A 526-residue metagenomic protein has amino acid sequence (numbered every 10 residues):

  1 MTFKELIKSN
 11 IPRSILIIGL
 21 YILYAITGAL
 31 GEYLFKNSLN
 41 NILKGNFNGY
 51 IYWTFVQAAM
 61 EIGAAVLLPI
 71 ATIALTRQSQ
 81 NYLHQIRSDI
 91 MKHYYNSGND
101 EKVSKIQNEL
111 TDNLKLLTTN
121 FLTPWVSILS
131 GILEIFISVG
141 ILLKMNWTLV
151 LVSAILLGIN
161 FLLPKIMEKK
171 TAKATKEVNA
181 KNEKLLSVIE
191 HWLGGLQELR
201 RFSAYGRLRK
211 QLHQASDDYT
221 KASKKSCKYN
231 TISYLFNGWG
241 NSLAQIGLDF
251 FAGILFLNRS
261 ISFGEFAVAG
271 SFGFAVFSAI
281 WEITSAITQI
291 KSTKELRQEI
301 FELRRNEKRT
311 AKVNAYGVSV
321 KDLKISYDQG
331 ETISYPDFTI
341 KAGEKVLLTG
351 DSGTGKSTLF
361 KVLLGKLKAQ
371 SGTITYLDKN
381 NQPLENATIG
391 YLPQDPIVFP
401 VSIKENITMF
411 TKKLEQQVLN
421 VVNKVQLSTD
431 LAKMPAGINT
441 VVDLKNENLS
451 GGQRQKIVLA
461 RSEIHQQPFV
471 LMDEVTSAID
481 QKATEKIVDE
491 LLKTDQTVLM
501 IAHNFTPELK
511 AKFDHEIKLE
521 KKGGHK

Functional and structural regions predicted by a protein language model:
K8, N99, D112-F121, W125 (+4 more regions): An intracellular "coupling" helix at the cytosolic face of ABC transporter transmembrane type-1 domains
S9, R13-Y24, W53, Q57 (+2 more regions): Transmembrane helices of ABC transporter permease
I11-G31, I42-L83, L163, G264 (+1 more regions): Transmembrane-helix motif of ABC transporter permease domains
G28-K36, A58-V103, T119-L122, V126 (+5 more regions): Juxtamembrane helix-loop junctions of ABC transporter transmembrane domains
Q80, S88-L114, V188-Q211, E302-K312 (+2 more regions): Short intracellular "coupling" helices and adjacent cytoplasmic loop segments at the cytosolic face of multi-pass
A204, A269-R304: Cytosolic ends of transmembrane helices, especially the final helix of ABC transmembrane type-1 domains
L364: Helix-to-loop junction immediately C-terminal to a conserved catalytic motif
K404-L444, V488-D489: ABC ATPase nucleotide-binding domain helical subdomain, centered on the C-loop/LSGGQ "ABC signature"
